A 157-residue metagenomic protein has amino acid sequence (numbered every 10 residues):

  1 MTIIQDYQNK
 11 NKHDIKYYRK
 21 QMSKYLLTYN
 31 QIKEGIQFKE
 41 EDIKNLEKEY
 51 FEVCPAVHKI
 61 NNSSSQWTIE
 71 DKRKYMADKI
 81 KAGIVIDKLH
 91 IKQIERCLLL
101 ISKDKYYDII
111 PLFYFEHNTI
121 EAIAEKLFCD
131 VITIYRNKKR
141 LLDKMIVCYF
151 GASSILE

Functional and structural regions predicted by a protein language model:
M1-L100, G151-E157: N-terminal interaction/assembly modules
C97, E116, K144, C148: Mid-sequence acidic-hydrophobic segments that form the walls of catalytic/ligand-binding cavities or oligomerization
I101-N118: Short amphipathic alpha helix immediately N-terminal
A122-L127: Short alpha-helical "recognition helix" segments of helix-turn-helix
I134-C148: DNA major-groove recognition helices of helix-turn-helix
